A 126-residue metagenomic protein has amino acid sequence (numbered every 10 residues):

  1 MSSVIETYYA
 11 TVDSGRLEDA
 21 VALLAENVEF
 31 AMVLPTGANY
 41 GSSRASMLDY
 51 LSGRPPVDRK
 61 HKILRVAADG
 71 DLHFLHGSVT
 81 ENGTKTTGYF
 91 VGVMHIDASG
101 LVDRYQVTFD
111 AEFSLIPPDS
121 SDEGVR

Functional and structural regions predicted by a protein language model:
M1, T11-V12, V28, P56 (+2 more regions): Hydrophobic alpha-helical segments, principally membrane-spanning helices and signal/leader peptides
S2-E26: Short acidic-aromatic low-complexity motifs
S3, S42-A45, K85: Residue-level recognition of alpha-helix initiation/capping sites
Y9-A10, G41, L51, Q106: Compositionally biased, intrinsically disordered low-complexity regions enriched in proline and serine
L17-D19, A25-D69: A solvent-exposed, acidic/Ser-Thr-rich amphipathic alpha-helical stretch
L48-R126: A beta-strand edge to alpha-helix "cap/lid" segment located at domain peripheries
